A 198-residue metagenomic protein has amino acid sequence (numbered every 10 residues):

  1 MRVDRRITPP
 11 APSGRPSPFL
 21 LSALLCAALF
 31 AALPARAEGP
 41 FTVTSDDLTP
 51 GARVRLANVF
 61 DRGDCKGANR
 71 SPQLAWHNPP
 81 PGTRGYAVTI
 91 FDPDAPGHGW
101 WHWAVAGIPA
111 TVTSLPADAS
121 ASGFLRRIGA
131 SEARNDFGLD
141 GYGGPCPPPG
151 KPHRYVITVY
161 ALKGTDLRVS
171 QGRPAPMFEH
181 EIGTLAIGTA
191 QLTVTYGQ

Functional and structural regions predicted by a protein language model:
M1-P16: N-terminal secretory signal peptides that target proteins for export/translocation
R2-R5, A32, W100: Intrinsically disordered, low-complexity peptide-like regions
V3, L20-L21, V43: Extended hydrophobic/aromatic-rich secondary-structure runs
S13, F19-L20, A106: Alpha-helical and His/Cys-centered functional microenvironments
S17-A32: Bacterial N-terminal signal peptides
R36-Q198: N-terminus-centered regions that define maturation/targeting leaders and the start of the first functional domain
